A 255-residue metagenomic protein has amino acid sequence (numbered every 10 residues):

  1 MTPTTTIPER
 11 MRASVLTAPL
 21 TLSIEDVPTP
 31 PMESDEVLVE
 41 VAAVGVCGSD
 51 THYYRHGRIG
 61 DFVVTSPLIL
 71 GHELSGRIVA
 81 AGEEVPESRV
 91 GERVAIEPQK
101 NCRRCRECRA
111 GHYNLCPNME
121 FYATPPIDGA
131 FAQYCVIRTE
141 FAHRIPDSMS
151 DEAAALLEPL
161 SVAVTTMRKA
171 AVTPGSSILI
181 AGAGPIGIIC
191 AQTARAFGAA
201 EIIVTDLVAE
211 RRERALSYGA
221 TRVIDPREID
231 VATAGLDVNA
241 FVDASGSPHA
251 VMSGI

Functional and structural regions predicted by a protein language model:
M1-R12: Basic/polar N-terminal segments that are highly enriched at the extreme N-terminus, encompassing both cleavable
R12, E36-L38, S177: Residues that mark the start of a beta-strand
P30-V44, I59-R106, P146-S148: Glycine-rich beta-strand-centered segment in the early N-terminal region that forms part of a ligand/cofactor-binding
V44-V46, S247-P248: Short glycine-rich anion-binding loops that position phosphate/pyrophosphate groups of nucleotides and phosphorylated
S49-R55: Cytochrome P450 core scaffold surrounding the K-helix E-X-X-R motif and the conserved "meander" helix-loop region
K100-A181: NAD(P)H dinucleotide-binding glycine-rich loop of Rossmann-like/cofactor-binding domains, especially the beta1-alpha1
S177-A183, R195-S253: Adenosine-nucleotide cofactor-binding segment
G187-I188: N-terminal Rossmann-fold NAD(P) dinucleotide-binding loop
